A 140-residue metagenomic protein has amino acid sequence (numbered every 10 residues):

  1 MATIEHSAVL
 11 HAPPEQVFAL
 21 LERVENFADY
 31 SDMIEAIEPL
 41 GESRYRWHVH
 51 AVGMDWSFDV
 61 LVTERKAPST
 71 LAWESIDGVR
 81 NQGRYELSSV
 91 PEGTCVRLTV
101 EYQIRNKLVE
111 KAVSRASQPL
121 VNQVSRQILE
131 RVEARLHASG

Functional and structural regions predicted by a protein language model:
M1-E42, A138: Hydrophobic ligand-binding cavity/cleft-lining segments
M1-T3, E42, D55, R80 (+1 more regions): A general secondary-structure signal for short beta-strands and their flanking turns/coil in non-transmembrane regions
A8, I34, F58-E64, Q82-S89 (+1 more regions): Hydrophobic/aromatic beta-strand elements that line small-molecule binding cavities or substrate pockets in beta-rich
L10, V49, V100-Y102: Hydrophobic beta-strand positions in extracellular immunoglobulin-like domains
V17-L21, F27, Y45, V62 (+2 more regions): Hydrophobic pocket/interface hotspot
L20, R65, Q123: Conserved catalytic core of Hanks-type protein kinase domains
E38-Q82, Q127-G140: Glycine-rich portal/gate segments that line the openings of hydrophobic small-molecule binding cavities
S75-Q127: Beta-strand/loop substructures that line and gate deep hydrophobic ligand-binding cavities in soluble
